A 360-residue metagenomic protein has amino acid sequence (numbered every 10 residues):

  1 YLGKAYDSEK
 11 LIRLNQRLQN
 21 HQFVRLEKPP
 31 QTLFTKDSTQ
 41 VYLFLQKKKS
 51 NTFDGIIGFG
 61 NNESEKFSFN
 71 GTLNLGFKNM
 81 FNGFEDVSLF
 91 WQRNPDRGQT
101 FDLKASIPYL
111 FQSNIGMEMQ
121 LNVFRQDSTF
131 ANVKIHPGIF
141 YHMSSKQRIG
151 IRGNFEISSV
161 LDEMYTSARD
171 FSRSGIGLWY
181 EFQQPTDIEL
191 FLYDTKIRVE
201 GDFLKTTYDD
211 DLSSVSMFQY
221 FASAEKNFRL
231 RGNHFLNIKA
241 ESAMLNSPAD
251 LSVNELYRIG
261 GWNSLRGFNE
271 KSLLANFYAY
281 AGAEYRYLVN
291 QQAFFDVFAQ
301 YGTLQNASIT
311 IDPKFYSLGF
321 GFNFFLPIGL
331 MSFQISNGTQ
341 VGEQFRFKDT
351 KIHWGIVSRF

Functional and structural regions predicted by a protein language model:
K4-R198, F228, R258-G261, S272-A275 (+3 more regions): Gram-negative/organellar outer-membrane beta-barrel architecture
N20, F59-E65, G177-V289, F295-F298 (+1 more regions): C-terminal outer-membrane beta-barrel translocator/porin domains of Gram-negative envelope proteins and their
L161-Y165, P248-L256, A307-I311, F345: Outer-membrane beta-barrel and related beta-rich outer-membrane complex signature in Gram-negative bacteria
G282-E284, S317-N323: Short glycine-rich, acidic/polar surface loops and turns
F298-G302, N323-P327, Q334-G338: Short, loop-centered acidic/histidine patches that primarily coordinate divalent metals
A299-Y301, P313-S317: Small/polar glycine-rich anion-binding or flexible loop at a beta-alpha turn
T303-A307, V341: Short, solvent-exposed loop/turn segments at secondary-structure junctions
